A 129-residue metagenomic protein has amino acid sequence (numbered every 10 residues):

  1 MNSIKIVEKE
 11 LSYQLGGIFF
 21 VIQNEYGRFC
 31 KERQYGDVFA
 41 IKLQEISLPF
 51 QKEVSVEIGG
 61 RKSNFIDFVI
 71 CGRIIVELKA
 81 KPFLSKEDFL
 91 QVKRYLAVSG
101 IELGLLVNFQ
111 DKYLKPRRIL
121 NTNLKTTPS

Functional and structural regions predicted by a protein language model:
M1-S47, L103, L114, L120-S129: Solvent-exposed, charged helical/coil patches that constitute nucleic-acid or partner-interaction surfaces
G27, F68-P82, Y95: Conserved catalytic cores of phosphodiester-cleaving nucleases, focusing on short active-site segments
Q34, Q51, E87-Q91: A cross-kingdom feature that marks ATP-driven nucleic-acid transaction machinery
I46-I58: A short acidic/basic microdomain associated with nuclease active sites
S47, R61-I66, I70-G72: A short, glycine/Asx- and small/polar-enriched loop/turn that sits immediately N-terminal to a beta-strand
G59-G60, K112: Short secondary-structure capping/turn micro-motifs that flank functional sites
G60-R61, E87: Short secondary-structure boundary/capping elements
K79-S129: Nucleic-acid nuclease catalytic cores
